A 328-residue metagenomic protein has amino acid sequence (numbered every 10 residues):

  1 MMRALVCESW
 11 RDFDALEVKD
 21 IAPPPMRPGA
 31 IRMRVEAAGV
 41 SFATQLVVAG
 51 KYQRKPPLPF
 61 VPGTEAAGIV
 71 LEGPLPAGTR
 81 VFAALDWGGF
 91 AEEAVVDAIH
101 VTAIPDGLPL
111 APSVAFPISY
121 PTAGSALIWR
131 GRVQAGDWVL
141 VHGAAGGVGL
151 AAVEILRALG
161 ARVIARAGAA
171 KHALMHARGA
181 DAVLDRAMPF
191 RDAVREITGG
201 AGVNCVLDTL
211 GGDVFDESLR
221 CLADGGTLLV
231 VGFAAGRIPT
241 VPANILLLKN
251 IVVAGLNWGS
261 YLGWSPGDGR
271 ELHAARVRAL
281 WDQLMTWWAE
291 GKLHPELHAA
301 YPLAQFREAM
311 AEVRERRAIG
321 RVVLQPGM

Functional and structural regions predicted by a protein language model:
M2, M285, A289-A299, R307-M328: C-terminal capping/lid region of NAD(P)-dependent oxidoreductase domains
R3, E17, A22, R34 (+3 more regions): Residues located in well-ordered beta-strands
A22-V40, A49-G88: Glycine-rich beta-strand-centered segment in the early N-terminal region that forms part of a ligand/cofactor-binding
L46, P57, R80-G143: NAD(P)H dinucleotide-binding glycine-rich loop of Rossmann-like/cofactor-binding domains, especially the beta1-alpha1
F82, L140, V206-L207, L229: N-terminal Rossmann-like NAD(P) cofactor-binding module of classical short-chain dehydrogenase/reductase
V114, Y120-M188: Mid-domain Rossmann-like dinucleotide-binding core that forms the NAD(H)/NADP(H) cofactor-binding site
F190-G200: Short amphipathic alpha-helix with an adjacent loop that forms part of the alpha/beta core around
D213-E290, A318, Q325-M328: Glycine-rich phosphate-binding loop and adjacent beta-alpha segment of Rossmann(oid) nucleotide-cofactor-binding
